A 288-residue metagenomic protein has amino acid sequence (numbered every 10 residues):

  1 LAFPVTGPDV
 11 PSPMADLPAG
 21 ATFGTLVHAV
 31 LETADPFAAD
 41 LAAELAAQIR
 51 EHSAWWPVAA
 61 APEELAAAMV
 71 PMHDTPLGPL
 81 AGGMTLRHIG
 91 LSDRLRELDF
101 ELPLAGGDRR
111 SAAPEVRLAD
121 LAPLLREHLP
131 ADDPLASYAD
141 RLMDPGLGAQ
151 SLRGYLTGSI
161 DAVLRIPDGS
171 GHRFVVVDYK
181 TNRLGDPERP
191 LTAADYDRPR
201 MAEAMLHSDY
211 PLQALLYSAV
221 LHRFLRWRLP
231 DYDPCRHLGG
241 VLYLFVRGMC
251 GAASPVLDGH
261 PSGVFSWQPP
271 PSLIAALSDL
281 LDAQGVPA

Functional and structural regions predicted by a protein language model:
L1-A288: Structural signature of nuclease core domains in nucleic-acid processing machines
